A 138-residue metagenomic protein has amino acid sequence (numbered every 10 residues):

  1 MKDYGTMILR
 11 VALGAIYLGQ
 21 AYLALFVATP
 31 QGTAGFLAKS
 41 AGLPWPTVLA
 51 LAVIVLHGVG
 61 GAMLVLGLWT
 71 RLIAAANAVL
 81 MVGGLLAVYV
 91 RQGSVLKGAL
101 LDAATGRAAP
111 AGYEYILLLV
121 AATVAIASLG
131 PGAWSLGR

Functional and structural regions predicted by a protein language model:
M1-V27, T47-V55, V59-R138: Extended, low-polarity transmembrane helix blocks
F26-V48: Membrane-interface interhelical connector segments
